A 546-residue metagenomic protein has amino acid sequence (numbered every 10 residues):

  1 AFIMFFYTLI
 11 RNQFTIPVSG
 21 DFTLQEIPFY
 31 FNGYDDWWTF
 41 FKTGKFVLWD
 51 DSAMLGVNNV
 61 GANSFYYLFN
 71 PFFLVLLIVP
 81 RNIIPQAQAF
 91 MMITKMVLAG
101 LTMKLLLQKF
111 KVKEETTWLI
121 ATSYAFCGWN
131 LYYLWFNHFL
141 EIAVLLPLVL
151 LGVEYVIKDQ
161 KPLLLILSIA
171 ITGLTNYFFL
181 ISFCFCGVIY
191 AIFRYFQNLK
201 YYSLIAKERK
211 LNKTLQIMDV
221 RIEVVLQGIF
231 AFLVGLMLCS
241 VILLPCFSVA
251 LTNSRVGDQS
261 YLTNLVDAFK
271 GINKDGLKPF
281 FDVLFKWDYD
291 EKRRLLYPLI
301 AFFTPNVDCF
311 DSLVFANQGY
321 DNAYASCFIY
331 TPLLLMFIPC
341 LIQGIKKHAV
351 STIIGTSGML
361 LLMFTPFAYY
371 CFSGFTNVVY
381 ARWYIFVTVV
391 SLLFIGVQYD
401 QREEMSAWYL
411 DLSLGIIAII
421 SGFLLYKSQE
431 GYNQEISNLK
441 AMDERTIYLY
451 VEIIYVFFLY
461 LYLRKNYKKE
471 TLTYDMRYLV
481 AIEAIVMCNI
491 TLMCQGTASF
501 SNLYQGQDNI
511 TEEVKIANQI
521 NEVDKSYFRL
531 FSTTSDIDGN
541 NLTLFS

Functional and structural regions predicted by a protein language model:
A1-G61, N253, I272-V283, T511 (+3 more regions): Hydrophobic alpha-helical membrane-insertion signals
A1-I10, L215-F232, L461, N466 (+1 more regions): Start-transfer (signal-anchor) and selected internal transmembrane alpha helices of multi-pass inner/ER membrane
L24-V47, Y67, P71, V241-Q343 (+2 more regions): Periplasmic/ER-lumenal interhelical loops and adjacent helix-loop junctions in multi-pass membrane proteins
Y66, N70, I78-L101, Y132-F139 (+1 more regions): Loop-to-helix entry region of an early transmembrane alpha helix in multi-pass inner-membrane enzymes
I93, V97-F110, E115-N198, V224-F247 (+4 more regions): Membrane-embedded helix bundles of polyisoprenyl
A99-L106, L145-I157, F185-F196, L334-L341 (+2 more regions): Transmembrane alpha-helical segments
V156-Q160, I166, F179, S351-E513: Contiguous transmembrane helix-bundle modules in multi-pass membrane proteins
Y202-V224, I338-M363, K468-L472: Membrane-interface helix-loop-helix junctions at transmembrane boundaries of multi-pass membrane enzymes, predominantly
